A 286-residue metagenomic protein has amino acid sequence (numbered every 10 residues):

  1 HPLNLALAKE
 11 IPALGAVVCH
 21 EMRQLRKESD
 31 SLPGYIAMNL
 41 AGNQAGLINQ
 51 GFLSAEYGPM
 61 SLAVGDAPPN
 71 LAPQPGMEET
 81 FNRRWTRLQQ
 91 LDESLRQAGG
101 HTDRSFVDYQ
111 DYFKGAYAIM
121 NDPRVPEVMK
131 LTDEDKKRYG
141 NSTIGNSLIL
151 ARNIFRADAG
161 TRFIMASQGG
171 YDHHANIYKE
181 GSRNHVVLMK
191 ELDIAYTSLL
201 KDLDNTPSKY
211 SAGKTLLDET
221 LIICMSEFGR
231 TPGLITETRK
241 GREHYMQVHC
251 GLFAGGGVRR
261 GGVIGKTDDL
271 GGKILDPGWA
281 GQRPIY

Functional and structural regions predicted by a protein language model:
H1-Y286: Ligand-binding pockets and gating/stacking loops
